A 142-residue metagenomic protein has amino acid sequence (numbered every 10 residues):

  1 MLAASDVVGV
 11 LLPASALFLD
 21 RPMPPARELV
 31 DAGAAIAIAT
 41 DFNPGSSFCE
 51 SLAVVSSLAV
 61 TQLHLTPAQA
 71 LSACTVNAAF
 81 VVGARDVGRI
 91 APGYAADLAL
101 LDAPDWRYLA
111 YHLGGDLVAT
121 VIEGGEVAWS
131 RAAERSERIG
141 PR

Functional and structural regions predicted by a protein language model:
M1-R89, V127: Active-site-adjacent C-terminal substructures of enzyme catalytic domains
C74-V76, A95-R142: C-terminal cap of metal-dependent C-N hydrolases
